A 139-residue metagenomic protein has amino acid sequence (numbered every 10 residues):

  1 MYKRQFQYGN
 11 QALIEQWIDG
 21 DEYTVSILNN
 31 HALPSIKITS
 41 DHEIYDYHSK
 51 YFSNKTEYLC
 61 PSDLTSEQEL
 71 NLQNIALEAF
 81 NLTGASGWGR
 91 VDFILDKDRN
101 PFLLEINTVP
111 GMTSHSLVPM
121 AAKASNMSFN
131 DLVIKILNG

Functional and structural regions predicted by a protein language model:
K3-N74, F102: Phosphate-binding site of ATP-dependent enzymes
F6-N10, N81-A85, N138: Generic secondary-structure signature for well-ordered alpha-helical cores
Q16-W17, V25-I27, F80-M112, A122: Conserved metal-phosphate-binding beta-hairpin within the catalytic cores of diverse ATP-dependent phosphoryl-transfer
E43-S49, T113-A121: A short, polar/charged loop-to-alpha-helix boundary motif
L70-L77, N130-N138: Amphipathic alpha-helical segments that line or abut small-molecule/effector binding pockets and mediate allosteric
T113-S116, K123-K135: Internal helix-turn-beta structural module
